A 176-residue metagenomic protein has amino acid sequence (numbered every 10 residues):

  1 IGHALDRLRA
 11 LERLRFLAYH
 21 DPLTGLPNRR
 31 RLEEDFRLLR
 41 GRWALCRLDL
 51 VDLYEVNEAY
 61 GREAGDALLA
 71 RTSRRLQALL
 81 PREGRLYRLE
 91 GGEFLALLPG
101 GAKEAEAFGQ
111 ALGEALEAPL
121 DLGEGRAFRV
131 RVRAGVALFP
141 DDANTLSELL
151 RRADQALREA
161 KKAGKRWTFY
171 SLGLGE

Functional and structural regions predicted by a protein language model:
I1, L5-R9, R30, Y54 (+1 more regions): Charged alpha-helical signal-transmission linkers that cap and connect PAS-family sensory domains
I1-E12, R151, R158-K161: Signal-transmission coiled-coil "S-helix"-like helices that couple sensory/receiver modules to catalytic effector
D6, L97-G101, F139-P140: Residue-level recognition of strand-loop junctions within catalytic nucleotide-signaling folds
R15, Y19, G25-A44, V51-P81 (+4 more regions): Conserved long alpha-helical elements within nucleotide-processing catalytic cores of c-di-GMP signaling and class III
L45-R47, F169: Core hydrophobic beta-sheet residues of small sensory/regulatory alpha/beta domains, primarily PAS-family
A78-E83, E114-A127: Short catalytic/binding micro-motifs of nucleotide second-messenger systems
L86, A111, A115, R126 (+2 more regions): Cyclic nucleotide signaling catalytic output domains
A96, V130-V132: HATPase_c (GHKL) ATP-binding subdomain of two-component histidine kinases
